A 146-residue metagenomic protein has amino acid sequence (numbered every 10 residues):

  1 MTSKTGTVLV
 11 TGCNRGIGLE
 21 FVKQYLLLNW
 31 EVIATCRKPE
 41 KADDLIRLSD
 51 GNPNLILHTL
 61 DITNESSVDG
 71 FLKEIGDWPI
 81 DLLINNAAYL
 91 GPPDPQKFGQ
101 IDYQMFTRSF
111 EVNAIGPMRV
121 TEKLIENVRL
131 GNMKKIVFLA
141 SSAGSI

Functional and structural regions predicted by a protein language model:
T7-V10, L83-I84: Conserved hydrophobic beta-strands of the Rossmann-like cofactor-binding core in SDR/related NAD(P)H-dependent
L9, C13, G116: NAD(P)H cofactor-binding loop motif with strongest signal on the N-terminal glycine-rich segment
N14, G18-K23: N-terminal Rossmann NAD(P)H-binding glycine-rich loop of SDR-like oxidoreductase domains
L26-D44: Conserved glycine-rich Rossmann-like NAD(P)H-binding loop of the short-chain dehydrogenase/reductase
P53-I56, K73-N85, G91-D94: A glycine-rich helix->loop->beta "capping" turn within Rossmann-like NAD(P)(H)-dependent oxidoreductase domains
H58-G70: The beta1-alpha1 cofactor-binding region of Rossmann-like NAD(H)/NADP(H)-dependent oxidoreductases
L72, T121: Short-chain dehydrogenase/reductase
Y89-L90, K97-F110, I115-M118, I125 (+1 more regions): Catalytic loop of short-chain dehydrogenase/reductase
